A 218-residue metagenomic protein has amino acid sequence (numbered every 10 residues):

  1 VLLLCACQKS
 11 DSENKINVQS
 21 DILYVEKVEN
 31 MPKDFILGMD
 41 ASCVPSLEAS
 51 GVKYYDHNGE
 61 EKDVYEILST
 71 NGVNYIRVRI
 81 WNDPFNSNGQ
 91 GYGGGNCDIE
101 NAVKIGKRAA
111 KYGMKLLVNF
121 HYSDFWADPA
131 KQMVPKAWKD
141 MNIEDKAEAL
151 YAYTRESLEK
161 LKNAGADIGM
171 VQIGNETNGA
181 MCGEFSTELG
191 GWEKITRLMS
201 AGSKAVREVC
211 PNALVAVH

Functional and structural regions predicted by a protein language model:
L3-A6: C-terminal motif of bacterial Sec signal peptides marking the signal peptidase cleavage site
Q8-N14: Bacterial lipoprotein signal-peptidase II cleavage site
K9, R77-R79, R207: Basic side chains
I16-K115, H121-A149: N-terminal substrate-binding region of glycoside hydrolase catalytic domains
G91, C97-V103, A127-H218: Active-site cleft segment of glycoside hydrolase catalytic domains centered on the general acid/base Glu
